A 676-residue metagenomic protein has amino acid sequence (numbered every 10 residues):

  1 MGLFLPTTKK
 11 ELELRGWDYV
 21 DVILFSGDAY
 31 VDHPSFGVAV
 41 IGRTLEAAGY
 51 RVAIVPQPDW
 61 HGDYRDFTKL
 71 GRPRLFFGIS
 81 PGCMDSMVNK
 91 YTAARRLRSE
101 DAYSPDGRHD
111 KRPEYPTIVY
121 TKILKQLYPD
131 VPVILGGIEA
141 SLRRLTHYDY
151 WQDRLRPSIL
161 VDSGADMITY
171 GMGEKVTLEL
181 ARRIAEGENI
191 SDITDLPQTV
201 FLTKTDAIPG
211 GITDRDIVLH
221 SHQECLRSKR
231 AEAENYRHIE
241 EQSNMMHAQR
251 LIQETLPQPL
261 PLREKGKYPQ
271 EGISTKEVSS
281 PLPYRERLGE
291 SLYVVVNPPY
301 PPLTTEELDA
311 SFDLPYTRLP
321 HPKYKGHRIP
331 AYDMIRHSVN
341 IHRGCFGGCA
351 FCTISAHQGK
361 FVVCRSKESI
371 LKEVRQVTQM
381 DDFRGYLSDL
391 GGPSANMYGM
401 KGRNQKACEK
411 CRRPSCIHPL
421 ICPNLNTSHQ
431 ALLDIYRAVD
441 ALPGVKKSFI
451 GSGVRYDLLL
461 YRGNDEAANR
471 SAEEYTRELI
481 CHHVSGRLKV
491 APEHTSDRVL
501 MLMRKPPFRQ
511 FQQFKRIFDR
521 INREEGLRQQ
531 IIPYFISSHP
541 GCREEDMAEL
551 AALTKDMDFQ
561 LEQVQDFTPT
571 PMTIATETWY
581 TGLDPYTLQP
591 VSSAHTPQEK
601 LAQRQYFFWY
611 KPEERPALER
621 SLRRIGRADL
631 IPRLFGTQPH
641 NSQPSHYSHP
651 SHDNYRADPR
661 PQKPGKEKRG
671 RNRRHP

Functional and structural regions predicted by a protein language model:
G2-Y19, A29, N244, R250-I252 (+1 more regions): N-terminal [4Fe-4S]-dependent radical SAM core
L14, V22-S26, T68, L196-T199 (+8 more regions): Flexible, glycine-rich loop/tail regions that form catalytic "lids" or insertion modules at the edges of active sites
L24, V40, I54, W60 (+2 more regions): Conserved SAM/AdoMet-binding glycine-rich loop
F25-D28, K325-T353, Y386: N-terminal pre-triad scaffold of radical SAM enzymes
G37, P56-I252, L288-E290: Glycine-rich beta-alpha loop elements in corrinoid/cobalamin-binding modules across cobalamin-dependent enzymes
H61, S191-D214, H222-N244, Y300-L303 (+7 more regions): Terminal amphipathic helices with adjacent charged low-complexity linkers/tails
D85-A94, L142-R144, E174-E179, F361 (+5 more regions): Flexible glycine/acidic-rich beta-alpha junction loops that bind and position SAM and/or redox cofactors in anaerobic
R263-K265, E271, E286: Glycine-biased, low-complexity coil/linker segments
